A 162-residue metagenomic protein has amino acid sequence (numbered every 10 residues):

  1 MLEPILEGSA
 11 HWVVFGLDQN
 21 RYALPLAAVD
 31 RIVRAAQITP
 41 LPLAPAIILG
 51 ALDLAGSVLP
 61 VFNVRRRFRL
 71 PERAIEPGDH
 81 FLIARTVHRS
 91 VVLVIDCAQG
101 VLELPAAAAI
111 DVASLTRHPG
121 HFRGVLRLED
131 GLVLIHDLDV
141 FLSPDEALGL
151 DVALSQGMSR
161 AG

Functional and structural regions predicted by a protein language model:
M1-G162: An acidic, low-aromatic, low-complexity terminal/linker signal
